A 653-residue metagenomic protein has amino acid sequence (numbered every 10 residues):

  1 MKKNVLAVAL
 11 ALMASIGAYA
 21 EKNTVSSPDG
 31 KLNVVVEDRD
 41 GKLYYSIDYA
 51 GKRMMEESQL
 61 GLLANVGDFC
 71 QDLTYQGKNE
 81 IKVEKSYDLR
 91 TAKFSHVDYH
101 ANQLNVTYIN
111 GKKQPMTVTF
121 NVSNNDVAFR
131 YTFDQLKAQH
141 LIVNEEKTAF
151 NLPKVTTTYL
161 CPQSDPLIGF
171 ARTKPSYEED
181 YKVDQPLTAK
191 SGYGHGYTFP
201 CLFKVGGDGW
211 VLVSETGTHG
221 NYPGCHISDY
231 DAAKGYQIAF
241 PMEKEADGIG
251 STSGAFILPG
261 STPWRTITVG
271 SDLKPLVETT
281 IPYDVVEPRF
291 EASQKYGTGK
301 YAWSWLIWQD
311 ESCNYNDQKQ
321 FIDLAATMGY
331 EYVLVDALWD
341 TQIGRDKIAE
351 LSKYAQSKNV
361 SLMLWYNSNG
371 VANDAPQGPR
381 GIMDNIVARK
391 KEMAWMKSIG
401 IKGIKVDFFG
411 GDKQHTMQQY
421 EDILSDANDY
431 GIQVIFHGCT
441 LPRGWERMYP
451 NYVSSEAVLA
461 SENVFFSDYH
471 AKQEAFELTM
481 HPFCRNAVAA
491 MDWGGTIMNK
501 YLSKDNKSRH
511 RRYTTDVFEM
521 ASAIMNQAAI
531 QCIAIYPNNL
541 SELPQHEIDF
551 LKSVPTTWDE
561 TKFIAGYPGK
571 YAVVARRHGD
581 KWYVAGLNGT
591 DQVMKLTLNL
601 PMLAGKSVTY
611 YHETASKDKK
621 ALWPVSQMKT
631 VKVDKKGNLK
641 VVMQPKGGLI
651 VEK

Functional and structural regions predicted by a protein language model:
A7-S15: Bacterial N-terminal signal peptides
K22-E278: N-terminal accessory beta-strand-rich subdomains and adjacent acidic, glycine-rich linkers that precede catalytic cores
K93-D98, F550-V574: Edge strands and adjacent loops of beta-rich recognition modules
S253, I257-Y332: An acidic-aromatic substrate-binding cleft motif
A337-T515: Aromatic- and carboxylate-enriched substrate-binding clefts and catalytic-loop regions of carbohydrate-active enzymes
V517, A521-F563: Catalytic cores of secreted or luminal carbohydrate-active enzymes
Y567-A604, L649-I650: Carbohydrate-binding surface patches
K629-K653: C-terminal beta-strand-rich structural cap/linker in extracellular carbohydrate-active enzymes
